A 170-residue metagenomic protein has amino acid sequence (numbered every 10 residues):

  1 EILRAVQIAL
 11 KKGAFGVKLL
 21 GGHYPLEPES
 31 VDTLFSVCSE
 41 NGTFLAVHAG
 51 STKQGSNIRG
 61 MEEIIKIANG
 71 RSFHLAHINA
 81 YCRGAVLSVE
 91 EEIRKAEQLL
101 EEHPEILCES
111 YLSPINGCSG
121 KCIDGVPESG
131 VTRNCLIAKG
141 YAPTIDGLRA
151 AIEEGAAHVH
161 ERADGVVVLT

Functional and structural regions predicted by a protein language model:
E1, A5-L19, H23-L26, S72-T170: Active-site neighborhoods of metal-dependent hydrolases
E1-G70: Hydrophobic, small-residue-rich alpha-helical packing segments that form membrane-like cores
